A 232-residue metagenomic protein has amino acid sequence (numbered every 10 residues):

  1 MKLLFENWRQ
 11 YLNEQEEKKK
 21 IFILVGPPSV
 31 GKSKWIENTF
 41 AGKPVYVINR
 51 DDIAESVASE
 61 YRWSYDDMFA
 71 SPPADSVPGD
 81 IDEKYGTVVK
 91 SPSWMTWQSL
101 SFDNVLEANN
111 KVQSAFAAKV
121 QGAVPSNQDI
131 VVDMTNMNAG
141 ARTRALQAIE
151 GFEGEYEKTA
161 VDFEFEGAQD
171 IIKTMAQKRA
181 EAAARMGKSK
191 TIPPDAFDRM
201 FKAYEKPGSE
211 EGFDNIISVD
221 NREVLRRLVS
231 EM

Functional and structural regions predicted by a protein language model:
M1-E16: Short acidic, low-complexity intrinsically disordered linear motifs used for protein-protein interactions
E17-F22, N127-Q128: Pre-Walker A (Motif I) flank of P-loop NTPase domains
I21-V25, V30, G42, Y46 (+4 more regions): Conserved GTP-binding G-domain of TRAFAC-class P-loop NTPases and closely related GTPase folds
L24-P27, R50, V132-T135: Short His-Asn-centered micro-motif
K34-Q128, K178: Conserved substrate/cofactor phosphate-moiety recognition/catalytic segment in nucleotide-dependent phosphotransferases
N38-G42, T143-E155: Short, surface-exposed basic-aromatic patches at helix termini and helix-loop junctions that form
D129-M134, A160: Short catalytic-loop micro-motif centered on adjacent basic/acidic residues
V132-A145: Acidic, metal-coordinating catalytic cores used for nucleic-acid/nucleotide bond scission and strand-transfer chemistry
